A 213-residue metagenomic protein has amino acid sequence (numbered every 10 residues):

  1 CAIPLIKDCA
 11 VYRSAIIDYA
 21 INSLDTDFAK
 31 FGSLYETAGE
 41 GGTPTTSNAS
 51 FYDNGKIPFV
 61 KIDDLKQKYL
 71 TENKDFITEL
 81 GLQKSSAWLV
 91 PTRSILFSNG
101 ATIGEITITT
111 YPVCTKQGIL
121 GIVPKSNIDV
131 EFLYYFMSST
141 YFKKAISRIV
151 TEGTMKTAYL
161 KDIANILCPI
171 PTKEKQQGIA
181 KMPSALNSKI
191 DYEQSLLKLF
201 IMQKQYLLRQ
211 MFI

Functional and structural regions predicted by a protein language model:
L5-G42, Q67, N165, P169-K173 (+1 more regions): Non-catalytic DNA-recognition/assembly elements of restriction-modification systems
I6, I17-I21, I179-N187, F212: Hydrophobic structural patches
K7, S14, S184, D191 (+3 more regions): Face-specific signal for non-transmembrane alpha helices
D27-Q67, Q83-S86, E152: Low-complexity, Lys/Gly-biased intrinsically disordered segments
Y52-D53, N99, V113-L120, I128-E131 (+1 more regions): A short glycine-rich beta-alpha junction/loop motif
K61-I62, E72-S138: A short beta-sheet element
Y134-K143, T151-E152: Glycine- and charge-enriched low-complexity intrinsically disordered segments
T172-F200: Extended amphipathic alpha-helical segments enriched in small hydrophobics
